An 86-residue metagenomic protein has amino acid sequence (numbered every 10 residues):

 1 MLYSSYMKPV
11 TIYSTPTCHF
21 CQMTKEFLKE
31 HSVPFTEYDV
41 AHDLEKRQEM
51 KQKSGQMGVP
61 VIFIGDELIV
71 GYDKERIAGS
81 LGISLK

Functional and structural regions predicted by a protein language model:
L2-H31: Local sequence-structure signature of Cys/Sec-based thiol-disulfide redox active-site neighborhoods
H19, H42, I69: Glycine-/small-residue-rich active-site loops that bind phosphorylated ligands and cofactors
K25, D73, L81: Short, flexible helix/strand-to-coil boundary loops that buttress conserved ligand/catalytic motifs in alpha/beta
P34: Residue-level detector of anion-binding/catalytic polar loops
D39-M57, E75: Thioredoxin-like thiol-disulfide oxidoreductase module
P60-I69: A short, hydrophobic beta-strand/beta-hairpin element that forms part of a small beta-sheet core
I77-K86: Thiol-/selenol-based redox modules, centered on thioredoxin-like and closely related oxidoreductase domains
